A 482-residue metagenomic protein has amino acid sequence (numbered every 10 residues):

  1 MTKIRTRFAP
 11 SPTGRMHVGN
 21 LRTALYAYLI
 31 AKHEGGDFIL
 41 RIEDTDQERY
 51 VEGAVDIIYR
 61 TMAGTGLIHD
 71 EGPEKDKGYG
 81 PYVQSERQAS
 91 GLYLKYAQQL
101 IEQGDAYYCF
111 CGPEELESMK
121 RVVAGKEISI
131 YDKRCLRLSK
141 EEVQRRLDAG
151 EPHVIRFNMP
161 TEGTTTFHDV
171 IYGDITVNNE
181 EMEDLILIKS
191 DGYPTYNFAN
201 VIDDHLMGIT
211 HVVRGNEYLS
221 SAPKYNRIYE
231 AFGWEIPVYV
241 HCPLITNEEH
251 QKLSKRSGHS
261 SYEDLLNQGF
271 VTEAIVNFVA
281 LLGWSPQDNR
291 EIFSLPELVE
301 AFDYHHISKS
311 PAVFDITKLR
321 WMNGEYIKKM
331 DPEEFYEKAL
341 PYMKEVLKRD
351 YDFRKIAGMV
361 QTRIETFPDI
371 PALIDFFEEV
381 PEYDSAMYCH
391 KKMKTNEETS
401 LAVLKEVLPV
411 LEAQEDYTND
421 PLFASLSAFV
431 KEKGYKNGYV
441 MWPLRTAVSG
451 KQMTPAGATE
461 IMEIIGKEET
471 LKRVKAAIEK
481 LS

Functional and structural regions predicted by a protein language model:
M1-A124, A222-W234: N-terminal Rossmann-like or analogous alpha/beta NTP/dinucleotide-binding catalytic cores that position adenine
M16-V18, L265-E273, K309-D315, L347-I356 (+1 more regions): Structural motif
H17, A27, I58, L100 (+9 more regions): Residue-level signal for inorganic ion chemistry
K32-D44, F198-H211, E235-T246, T454-T459 (+2 more regions): Glycine-rich phosphate/pyrophosphate-binding loops and their adjacent beta-strand/loop elements at enzyme active sites
Y82, I188-K189, M207-L219, T246-F278 (+4 more regions): Conserved phosphate-binding loops in nucleotide/dinucleotide-binding enzymes
E102, Y107-H241, N247-L253, P286: Active-site cores that bind ATP or allylic diphosphates and position pyrophosphate for catalysis
P332-K433: Small-residue-rich helix-loop
D420-L481: Charged substrate- and nucleic-acid-binding regions of tRNA-handling and nucleotidyl-transfer enzymes, centered on
